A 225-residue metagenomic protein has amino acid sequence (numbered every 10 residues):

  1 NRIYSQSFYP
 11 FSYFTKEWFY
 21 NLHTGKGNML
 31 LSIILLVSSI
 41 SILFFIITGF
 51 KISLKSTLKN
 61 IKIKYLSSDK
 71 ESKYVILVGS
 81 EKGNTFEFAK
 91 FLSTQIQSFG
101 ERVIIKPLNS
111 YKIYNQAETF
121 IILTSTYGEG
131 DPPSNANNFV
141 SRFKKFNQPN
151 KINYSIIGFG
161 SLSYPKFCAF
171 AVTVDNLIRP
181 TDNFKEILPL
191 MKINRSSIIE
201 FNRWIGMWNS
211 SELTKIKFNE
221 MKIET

Functional and structural regions predicted by a protein language model:
N1-Y74, N147: Conserved histidines in hydrophobic membrane contexts and catalytic metal-binding motifs
I3-Q6, I96, L190: Short hydrophobic alpha-helix segments
S5, I40, K82, T126-E129 (+1 more regions): Hydrophobic alpha-helical scaffolding
G25-N28, G49, G79, G83 (+2 more regions): Glycine-centered flexibility sites
K55-S125, G130-N137, S141-K145: N-terminal beta1-alpha1-beta2 submodule of the flavodoxin-like/Rossmannoid cofactor-binding fold
F99, Q116-E118, I122-T225: FMN-binding flavodoxin-like domain, especially the glycine-rich phosphate-binding loop
